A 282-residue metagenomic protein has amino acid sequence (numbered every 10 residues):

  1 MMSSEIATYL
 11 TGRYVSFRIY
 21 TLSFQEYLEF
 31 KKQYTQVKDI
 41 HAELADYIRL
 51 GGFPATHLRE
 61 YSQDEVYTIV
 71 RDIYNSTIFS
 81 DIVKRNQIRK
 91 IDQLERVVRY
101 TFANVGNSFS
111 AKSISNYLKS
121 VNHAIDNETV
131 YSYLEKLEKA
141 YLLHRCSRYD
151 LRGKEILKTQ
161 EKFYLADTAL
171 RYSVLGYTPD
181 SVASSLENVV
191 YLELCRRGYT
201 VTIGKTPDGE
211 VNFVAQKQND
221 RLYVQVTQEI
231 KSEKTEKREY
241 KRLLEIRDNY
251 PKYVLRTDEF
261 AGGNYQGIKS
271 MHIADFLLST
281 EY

Functional and structural regions predicted by a protein language model:
M1-E5, Q25-E26, E233-K234, A261-Y265 (+1 more regions): Switch/connector loops and helix/strand junctions flanking conserved nucleotide-binding motifs in nucleotide-processing
S3-S108: Interdomain motor-coupling "hinge/lid" segment immediately C-terminal to the ATP-binding subdomain of NTP-driven enzymes
I6-G12, K32-Q33, P179-D180, K217-Q218 (+2 more regions): Short, glycine/charged-enriched secondary-structure capping and boundary segments
T11-V15, N219-D220, D248-P251: Short glycine-/polar-rich loops that comprise or flank the Walker A/P-loop and associated switch/sensor motifs
Y61-R221: Accessory nucleic acid-recognition modules appended to NTPase machines
G204, Q228-A274: Catalytic cores of nucleic-acid endonucleases
V224: Conserved beta3 VAIK motif of the Hanks protein kinase fold
I273-Y282: Non-catalytic C-terminal interaction segments of nucleic acid-processing enzymes
